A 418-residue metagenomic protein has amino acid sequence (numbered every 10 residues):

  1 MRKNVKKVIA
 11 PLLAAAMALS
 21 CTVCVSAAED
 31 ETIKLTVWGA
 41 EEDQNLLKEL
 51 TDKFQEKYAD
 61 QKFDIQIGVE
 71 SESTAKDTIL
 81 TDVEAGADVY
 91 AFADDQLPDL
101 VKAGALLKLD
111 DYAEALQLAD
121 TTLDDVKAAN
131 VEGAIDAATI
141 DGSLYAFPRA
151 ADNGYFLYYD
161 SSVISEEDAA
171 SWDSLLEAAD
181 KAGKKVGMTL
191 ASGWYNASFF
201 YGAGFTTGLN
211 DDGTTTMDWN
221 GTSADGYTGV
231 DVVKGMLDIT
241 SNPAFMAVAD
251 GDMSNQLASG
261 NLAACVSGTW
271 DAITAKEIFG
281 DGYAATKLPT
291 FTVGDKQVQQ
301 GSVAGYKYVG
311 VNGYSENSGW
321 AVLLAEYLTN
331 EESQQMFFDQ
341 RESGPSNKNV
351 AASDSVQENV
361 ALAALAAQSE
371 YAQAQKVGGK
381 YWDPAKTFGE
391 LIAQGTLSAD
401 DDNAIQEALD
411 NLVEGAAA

Functional and structural regions predicted by a protein language model:
R2-A10, C21-K102, E407, N411-A418: Conserved N-terminal structural module of periplasmic/extracytoplasmic solute-binding proteins
L46, L50, D231-G235, E316-L328 (+2 more regions): Short amphipathic alpha-helical coupling segments at ligand-binding clamshell hinges and other catalytic/signaling
G68-T78, W172-D173, F245-A258: Short helix-initiation/N-cap motifs at beta->coil->alpha
D94-Y155, E167, T286: Hinge/lid segment of periplasmic solute-binding proteins
A137-R149, Y155, D173-N220, L262: Extracytoplasmic/periplasmic solute-binding protein
T215-V248: Glycine-centered hinge/linker elements that transmit conformational signals in sensory and ligand-binding systems
E277-Q340: Extracytoplasmic/periplasmic substrate-recognition and gating elements
A364-A418: Conserved C-terminal helix/tail region of periplasmic/extracytoplasmic solute-binding proteins
